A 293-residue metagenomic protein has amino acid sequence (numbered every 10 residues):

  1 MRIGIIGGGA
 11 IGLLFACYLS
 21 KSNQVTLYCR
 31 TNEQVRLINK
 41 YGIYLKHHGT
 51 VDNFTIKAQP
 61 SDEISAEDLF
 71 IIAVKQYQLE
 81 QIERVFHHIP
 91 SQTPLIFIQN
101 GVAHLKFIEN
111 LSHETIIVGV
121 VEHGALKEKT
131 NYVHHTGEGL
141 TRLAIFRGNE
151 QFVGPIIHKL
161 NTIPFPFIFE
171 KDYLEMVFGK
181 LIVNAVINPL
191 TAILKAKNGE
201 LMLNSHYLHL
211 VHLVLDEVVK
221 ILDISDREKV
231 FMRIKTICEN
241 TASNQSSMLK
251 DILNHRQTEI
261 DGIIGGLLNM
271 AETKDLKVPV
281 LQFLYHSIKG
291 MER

Functional and structural regions predicted by a protein language model:
M1-V51: NAD(P)+-binding Rossmann beta1-loop-alpha1 motif at the extreme N-terminus of oxidoreductases
I3, V25-T26, L95, I116 (+1 more regions): Hydrophobic anchor at the start of a short beta-strand that flanks the dinucleotide cofactor-binding loop
C17-K21, R84-H88, K106-N110, G265 (+2 more regions): Short, well-ordered alpha-helices that flank and scaffold nucleotide-derived cofactor binding pockets
K46-Y132: Rossmann-like NAD(P)(H) cofactor-binding subdomain of soluble oxidoreductases
I98-M176: Rossmann-fold dinucleotide-binding core
Y132-R142, A192-L201, N244-N254: Helix-loop-beta segment of a Rossmann-like dinucleotide-binding subdomain
L174-M202, H206-V219: Active-site-proximal catalytic alpha-helix in oxidoreductases
H212-R293: NAD(P)-dependent Rossmann-like dehydrogenase/reductase catalytic/cofactor-binding core
